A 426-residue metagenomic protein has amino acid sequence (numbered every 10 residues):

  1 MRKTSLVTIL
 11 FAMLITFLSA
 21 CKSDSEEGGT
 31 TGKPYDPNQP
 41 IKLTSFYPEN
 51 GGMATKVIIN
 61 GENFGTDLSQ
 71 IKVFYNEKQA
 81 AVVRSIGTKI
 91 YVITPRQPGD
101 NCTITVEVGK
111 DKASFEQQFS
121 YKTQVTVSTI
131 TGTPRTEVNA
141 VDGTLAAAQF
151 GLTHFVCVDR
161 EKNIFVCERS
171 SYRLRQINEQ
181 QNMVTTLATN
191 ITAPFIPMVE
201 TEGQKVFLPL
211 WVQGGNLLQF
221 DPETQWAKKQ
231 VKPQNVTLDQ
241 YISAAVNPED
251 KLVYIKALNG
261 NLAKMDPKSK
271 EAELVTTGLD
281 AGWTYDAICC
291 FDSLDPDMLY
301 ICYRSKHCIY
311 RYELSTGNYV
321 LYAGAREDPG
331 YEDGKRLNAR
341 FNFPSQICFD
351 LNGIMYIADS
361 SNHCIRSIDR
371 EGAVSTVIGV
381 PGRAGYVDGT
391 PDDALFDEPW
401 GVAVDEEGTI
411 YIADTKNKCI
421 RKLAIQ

Functional and structural regions predicted by a protein language model:
F17-A20: C-terminal motif of bacterial Sec signal peptides marking the signal peptidase cleavage site
K22-T129, D159-F165, R175: Ser/Thr/Pro-rich low-complexity tracts
I59, T123-H154, Q181-F195, E223-Q240 (+3 more regions): Gly/Pro-rich loop segments of beta-rich domains
G109, E161, R169-S170, P209-Q213 (+6 more regions): Short loop/turn segments immediately following the C-termini of beta-strands
V158-E161, E200-G203, V246-D250, D292-P296 (+2 more regions): Residue-level detector of Asp-centered blade-edge/turn motifs that repeat once per structural unit in beta-propeller
N163-V166, K205-P209, L252-K256, M298-I301 (+2 more regions): Conserved beta-propeller blade signature
Y172-Q176, G215-Q219, G260-K264, H307-R311 (+3 more regions): A short loop-to-beta-strand structural motif that recurs across blades of beta-propeller domains
D397-Q426: Blade-level signature of beta-propeller repeat domains, shared across WD40, Kelch, NHL, RCC1 and BNR/Asp-box propellers
